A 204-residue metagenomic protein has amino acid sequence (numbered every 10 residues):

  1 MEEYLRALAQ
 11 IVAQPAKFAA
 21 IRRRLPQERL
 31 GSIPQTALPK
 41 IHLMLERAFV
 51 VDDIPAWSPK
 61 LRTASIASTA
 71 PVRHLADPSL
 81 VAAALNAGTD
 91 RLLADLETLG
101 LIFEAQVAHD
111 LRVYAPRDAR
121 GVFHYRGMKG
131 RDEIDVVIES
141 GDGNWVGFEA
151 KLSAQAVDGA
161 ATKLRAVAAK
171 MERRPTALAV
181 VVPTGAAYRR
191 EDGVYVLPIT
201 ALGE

Functional and structural regions predicted by a protein language model:
M1-N144: Accessory nucleic acid-recognition modules appended to NTPase machines
A83, V157-D158, A187-E191: Switch/connector loops and helix/strand junctions flanking conserved nucleotide-binding motifs in nucleotide-processing
Y114-R117, A166-R174: Arginine/glycine-rich "motif VI" loop of SF2 helicases in the C-terminal RecA-like domain
N144-V146, A177: Structural motif
V146-Q155: Active-site ExK catalytic segment of metal-dependent nucleases
A154-L164: Active-site-adjacent loop/helix micro-motif of nuclease/hydrolase catalytic cores
R174-V182: Short, hydrophobic beta-strand segments that form beta-sheet elements in well-ordered domains
P183-E204: Domain-level recognition of nuclease-like catalytic cores that cleave nucleotide substrates
